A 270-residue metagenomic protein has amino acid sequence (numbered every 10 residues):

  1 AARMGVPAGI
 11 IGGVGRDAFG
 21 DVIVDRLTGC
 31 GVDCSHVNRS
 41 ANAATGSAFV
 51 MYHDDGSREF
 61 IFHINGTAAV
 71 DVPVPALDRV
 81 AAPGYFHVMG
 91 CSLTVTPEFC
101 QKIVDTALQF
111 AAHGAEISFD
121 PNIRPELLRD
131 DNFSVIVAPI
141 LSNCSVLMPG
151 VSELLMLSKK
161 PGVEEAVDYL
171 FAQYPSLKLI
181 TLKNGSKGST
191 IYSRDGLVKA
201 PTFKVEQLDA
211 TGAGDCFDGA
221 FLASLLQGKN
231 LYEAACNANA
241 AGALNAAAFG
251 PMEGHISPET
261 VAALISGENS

Functional and structural regions predicted by a protein language model:
A1, G150, G214: Short, conserved phosphate/pyrophosphate- and ester-handling motifs at nucleotide-, phospho-/glycolipid
A1-G9, G29, Y169-Q173: A short, N-terminal amphipathic alpha-helix
A1-P7, Y52, S224-G228: Alpha-helix C-terminal capping segments
P7-G90, A262-S270: Conserved N-terminal subdomain of the carbohydrate kinase-like
R79, P139-I140, Q173: Structural alpha-helical scaffold elements that stabilize or flank donor/cofactor-binding regions in carbohydrate
Y85, C91-Y169, S186-G188: Conserved beta-alpha-beta core of the PfkB/ribokinase-like small-molecule kinase fold
L108-A112, K159-S270: Conserved phosphate-binding/catalytic region of the ribokinase-like
